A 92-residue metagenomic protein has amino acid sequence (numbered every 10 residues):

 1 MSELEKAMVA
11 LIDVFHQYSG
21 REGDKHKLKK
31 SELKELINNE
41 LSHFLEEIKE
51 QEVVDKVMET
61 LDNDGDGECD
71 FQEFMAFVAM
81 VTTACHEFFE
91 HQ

Functional and structural regions predicted by a protein language model:
M1, E5, V9, V14-Y18 (+2 more regions): Ubiquitin-like/PB1-type beta-grasp interaction modules and other compact soluble beta-rich domains
S2-E5, T60-Q92: EF-hand and EF-hand-like Ca2+-sensor regions
L11-H26, E50-G65: Primarily EF-hand calcium-binding motifs
E22-L36, N63-M75: Acidic Ca2+-chelating loop motifs
D24-L28, L45-E46, D70, H86-E90: Intrinsically disordered, low-complexity regions enriched in proline, serine, glycine and charged residues
L33, I48-L61, D70, T82: Eukaryotic helix-linker segments that join adjacent hydrophobic helices
E35-S42, A79-T82: Short alpha-helix boundary/capping elements
N38-E52: N-terminal helical oligomerization/adaptor modules that nucleate signalosome assembly
